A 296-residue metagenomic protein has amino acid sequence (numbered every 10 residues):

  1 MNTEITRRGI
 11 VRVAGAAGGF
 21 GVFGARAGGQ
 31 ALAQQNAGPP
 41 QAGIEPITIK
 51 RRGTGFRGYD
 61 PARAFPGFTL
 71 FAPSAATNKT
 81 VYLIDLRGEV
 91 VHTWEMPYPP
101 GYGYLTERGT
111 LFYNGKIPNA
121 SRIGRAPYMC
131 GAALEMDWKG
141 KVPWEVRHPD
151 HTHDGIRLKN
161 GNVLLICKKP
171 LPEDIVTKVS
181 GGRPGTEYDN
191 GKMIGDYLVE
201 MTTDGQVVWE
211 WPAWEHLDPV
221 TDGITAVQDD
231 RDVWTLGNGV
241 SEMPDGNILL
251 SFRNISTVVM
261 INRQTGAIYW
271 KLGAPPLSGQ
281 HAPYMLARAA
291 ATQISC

Functional and structural regions predicted by a protein language model:
M1-G18: N-terminal secretory signal peptides and thylakoid transit peptides that target proteins across membranes
I5-T6, I10, G24, G88 (+1 more regions): Intrinsically disordered, low-complexity sequence elements enriched in Ser/Thr/Gly/Pro
G15, Q34-C296: Histidine-/acidic-rich catalytic cores in large beta-rich domains
G21-G24, M285: Compositionally biased, low-structure terminal segments
G24-A27, S180: A generic membrane alpha-helix/interface feature
